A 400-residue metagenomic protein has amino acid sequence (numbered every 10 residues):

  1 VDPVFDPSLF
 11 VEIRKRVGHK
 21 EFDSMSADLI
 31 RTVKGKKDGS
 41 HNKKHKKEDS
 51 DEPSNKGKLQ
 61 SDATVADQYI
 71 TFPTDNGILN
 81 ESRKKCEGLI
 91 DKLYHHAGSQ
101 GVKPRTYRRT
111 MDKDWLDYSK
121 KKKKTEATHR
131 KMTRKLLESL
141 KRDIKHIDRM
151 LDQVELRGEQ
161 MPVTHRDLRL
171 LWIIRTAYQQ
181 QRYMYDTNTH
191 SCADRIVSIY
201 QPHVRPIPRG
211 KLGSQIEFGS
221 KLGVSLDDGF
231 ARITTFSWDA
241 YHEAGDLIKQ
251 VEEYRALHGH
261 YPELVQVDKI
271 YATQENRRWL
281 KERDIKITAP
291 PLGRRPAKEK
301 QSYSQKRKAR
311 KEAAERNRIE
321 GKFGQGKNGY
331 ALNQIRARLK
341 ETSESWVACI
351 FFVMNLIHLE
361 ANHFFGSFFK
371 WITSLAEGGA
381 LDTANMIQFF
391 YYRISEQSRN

Functional and structural regions predicted by a protein language model:
V1, D6-F10, L29-T32, G57-D67 (+7 more regions): Short, conserved catalytic/metal-binding motifs centered on acidic residues
V1-Q201: Active-site- or DNA-interface-adjacent structural scaffold in DNA-acting proteins
M184, H190-G223: Active-site cores of enzymes that catalyze phosphoryl transfer or operate on phosphate-rich substrates
P206-P208, A231-I233, A240-H242, Y271-N276 (+1 more regions): Flexible loop/turn segments at secondary-structure boundaries
R209-G213, T235-H242, R307-A314, R338-T342: Short, contiguous acidic/charged loop-to-helix segments that flank catalytic cores in large enzymes
K211-H258: Electropositive, glycine- and tryptophan-enriched low-complexity nucleic-acid-binding patches
K269-E341: Helix-centered, glycine/charged polyanion-binding patches within enzymatic domains that contact phosphate-containing
K306, G329, N333, E360-N400: A short, flexible helix-boundary coil/loop motif
